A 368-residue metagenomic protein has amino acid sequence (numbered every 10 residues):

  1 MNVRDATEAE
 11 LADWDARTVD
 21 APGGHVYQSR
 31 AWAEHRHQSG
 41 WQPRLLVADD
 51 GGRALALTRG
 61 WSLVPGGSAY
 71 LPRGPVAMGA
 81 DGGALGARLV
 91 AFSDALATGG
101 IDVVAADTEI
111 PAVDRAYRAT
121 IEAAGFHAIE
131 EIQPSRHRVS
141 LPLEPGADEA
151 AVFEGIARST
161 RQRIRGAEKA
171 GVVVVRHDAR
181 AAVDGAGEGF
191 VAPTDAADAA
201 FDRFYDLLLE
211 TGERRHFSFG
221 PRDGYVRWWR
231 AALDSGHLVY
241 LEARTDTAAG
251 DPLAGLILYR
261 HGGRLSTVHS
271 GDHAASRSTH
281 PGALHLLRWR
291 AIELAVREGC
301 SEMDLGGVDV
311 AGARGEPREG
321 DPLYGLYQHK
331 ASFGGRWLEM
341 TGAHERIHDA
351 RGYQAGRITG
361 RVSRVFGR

Functional and structural regions predicted by a protein language model:
M1-V3: Extreme N-terminal starter segment of soluble prokaryotic enzymes
D5-D50, A54-P65, I110-V113, F126-I132 (+2 more regions): A conserved beta-strand-loop-helix scaffold within acyl/acetyltransferase catalytic domains
T7-L11, E34-H35, P43, I121-D148 (+1 more regions): Active-site/acyl-donor-binding loops of N-acyltransferases
T18, L96-A97, I121, A167 (+1 more regions): A generic structural signal for well-ordered alpha-helical segments
G66-G79, G100-A106: Glycine-/proline-rich flexible loop or hinge segments
Y70, A87-D94, W228-D349: Aromatic (often tryptophan-rich) hydrophobic motifs at membrane interfaces
G82-P142: Non-catalytic accessory segments adjacent to catalytic cores
D102-T108, R176, E302-G306, E339: A structural signal for short, well-ordered beta-strand segments and their strand-loop junctions that often border
